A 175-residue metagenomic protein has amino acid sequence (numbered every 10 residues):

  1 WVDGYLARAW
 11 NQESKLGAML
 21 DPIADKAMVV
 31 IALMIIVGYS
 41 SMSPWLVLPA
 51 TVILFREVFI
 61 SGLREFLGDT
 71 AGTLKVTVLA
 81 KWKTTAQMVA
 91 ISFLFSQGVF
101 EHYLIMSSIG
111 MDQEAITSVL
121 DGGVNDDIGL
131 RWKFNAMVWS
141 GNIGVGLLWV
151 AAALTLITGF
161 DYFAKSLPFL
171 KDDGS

Functional and structural regions predicted by a protein language model:
V2-Y5, A9-F66: Multi-pass membrane catalytic core of lipid/isoprenoid biosynthesis enzymes
A71-S175: C-terminal membrane-associated helical module and adjoining short loops/tails
